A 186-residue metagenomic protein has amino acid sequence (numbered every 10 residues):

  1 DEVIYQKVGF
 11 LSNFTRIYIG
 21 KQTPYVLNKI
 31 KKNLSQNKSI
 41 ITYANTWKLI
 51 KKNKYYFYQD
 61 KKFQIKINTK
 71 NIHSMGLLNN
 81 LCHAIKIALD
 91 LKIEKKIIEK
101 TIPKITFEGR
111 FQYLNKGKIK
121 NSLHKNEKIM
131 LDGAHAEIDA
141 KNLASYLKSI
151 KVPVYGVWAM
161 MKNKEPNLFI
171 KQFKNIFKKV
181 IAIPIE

Functional and structural regions predicted by a protein language model:
D1-E2, F63-K179: Nucleotide phosphate-binding/pyrophosphate-handling subdomain across enzymes that bind or process nucleotide phosphates
D1-K100: Acidic, Mg2+-coordinating active-site environments of NTP-dependent enzymes
R16-Q22, V157-W158, K178-E186: Short internal beta-strands
K38-Y43, V154-G156, K179-A182: Short hydrophobic/aromatic-enriched beta-strand-loop microsegments
N45, G133, I185: Active-site donor-binding loop signature of nucleotide-sugar glycosyltransferases
